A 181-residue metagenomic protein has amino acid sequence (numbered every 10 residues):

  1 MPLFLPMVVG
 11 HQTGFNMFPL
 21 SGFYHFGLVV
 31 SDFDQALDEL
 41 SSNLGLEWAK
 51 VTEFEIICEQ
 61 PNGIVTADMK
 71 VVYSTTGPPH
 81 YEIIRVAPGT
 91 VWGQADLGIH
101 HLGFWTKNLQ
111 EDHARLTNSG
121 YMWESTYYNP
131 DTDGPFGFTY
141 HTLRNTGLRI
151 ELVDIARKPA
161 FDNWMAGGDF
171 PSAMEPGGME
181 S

Functional and structural regions predicted by a protein language model:
P2-M17: Short acidic N-proximal helix/loop "leader" segments that mark the beginning of a domain or an inter-domain linker
M17-L20, Q94-D96: Short, flexible turn/loop "capping" segments at secondary-structure junctions
F18-S21, L28-G77, E111-F136, H141 (+1 more regions): Core segments of cupin and vicinal oxygen chelate
F23-G27, L40, Y81-I84, I99 (+1 more regions): Short, structured motif recognition centered on aromatic/hydrophobic residues
K50-F54, V86-G93, W164: Short, tandemly repeated low-complexity microdomains enriched for cysteine and small residues
T75-T90, E151-I155: Amphipathic N-proximal alpha-helical interface segments
P88-G120: Long, charged/polar, surface-exposed segments that mediate recognition or autoinhibition
G103, T146-A160, M165: Hydrophobic, ordered structural segments
